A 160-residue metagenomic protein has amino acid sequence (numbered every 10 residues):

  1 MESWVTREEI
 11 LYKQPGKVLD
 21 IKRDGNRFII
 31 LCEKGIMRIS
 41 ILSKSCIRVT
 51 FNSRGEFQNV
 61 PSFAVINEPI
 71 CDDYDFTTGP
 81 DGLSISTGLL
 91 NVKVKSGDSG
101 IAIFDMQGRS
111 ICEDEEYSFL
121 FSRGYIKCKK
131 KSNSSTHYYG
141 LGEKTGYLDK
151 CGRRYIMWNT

Functional and structural regions predicted by a protein language model:
M1-T160: N-terminal accessory segment at the very beginning of proteins
